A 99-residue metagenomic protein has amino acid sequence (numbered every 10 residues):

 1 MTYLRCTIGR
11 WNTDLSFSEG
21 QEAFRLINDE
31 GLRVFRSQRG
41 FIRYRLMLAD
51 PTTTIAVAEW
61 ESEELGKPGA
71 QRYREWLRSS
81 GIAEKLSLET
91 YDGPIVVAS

Functional and structural regions predicted by a protein language model:
M1-T54, E61-R72, I82-S99: Short S/T/G/P-rich N-terminal loop/turn motif that feeds into the first structured element of a domain
